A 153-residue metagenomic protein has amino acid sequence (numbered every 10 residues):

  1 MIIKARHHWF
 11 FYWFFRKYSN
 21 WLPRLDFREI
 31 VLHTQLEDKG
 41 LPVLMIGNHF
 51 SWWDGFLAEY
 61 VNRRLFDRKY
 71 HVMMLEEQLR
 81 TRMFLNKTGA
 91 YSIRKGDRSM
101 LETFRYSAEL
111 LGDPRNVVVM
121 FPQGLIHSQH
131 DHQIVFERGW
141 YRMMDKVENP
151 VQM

Functional and structural regions predicted by a protein language model:
M1-D26, R80-T88: Alpha-helical membrane-targeting segments
L25-M153: Soluble catalytic domains of membrane acyltransferases
